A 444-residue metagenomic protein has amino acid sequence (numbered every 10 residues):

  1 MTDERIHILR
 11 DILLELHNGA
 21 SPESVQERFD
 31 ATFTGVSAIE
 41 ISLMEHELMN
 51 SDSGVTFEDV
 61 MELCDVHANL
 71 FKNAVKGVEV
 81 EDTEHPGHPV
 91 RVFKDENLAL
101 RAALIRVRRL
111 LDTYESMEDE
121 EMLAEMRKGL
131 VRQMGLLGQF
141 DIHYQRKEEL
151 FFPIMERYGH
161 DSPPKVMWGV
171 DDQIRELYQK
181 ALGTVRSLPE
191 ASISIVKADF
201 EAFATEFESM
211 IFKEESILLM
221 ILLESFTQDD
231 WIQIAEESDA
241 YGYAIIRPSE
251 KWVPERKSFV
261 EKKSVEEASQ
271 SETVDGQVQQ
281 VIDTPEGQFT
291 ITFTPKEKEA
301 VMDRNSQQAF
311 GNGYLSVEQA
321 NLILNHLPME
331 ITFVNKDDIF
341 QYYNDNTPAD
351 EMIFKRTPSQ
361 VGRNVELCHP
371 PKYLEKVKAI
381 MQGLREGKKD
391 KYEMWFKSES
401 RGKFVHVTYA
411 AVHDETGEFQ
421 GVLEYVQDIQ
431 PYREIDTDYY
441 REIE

Functional and structural regions predicted by a protein language model:
M1-D141, Q145-Y392, F396, K403-V405 (+2 more regions): Small-residue-biased structural context
